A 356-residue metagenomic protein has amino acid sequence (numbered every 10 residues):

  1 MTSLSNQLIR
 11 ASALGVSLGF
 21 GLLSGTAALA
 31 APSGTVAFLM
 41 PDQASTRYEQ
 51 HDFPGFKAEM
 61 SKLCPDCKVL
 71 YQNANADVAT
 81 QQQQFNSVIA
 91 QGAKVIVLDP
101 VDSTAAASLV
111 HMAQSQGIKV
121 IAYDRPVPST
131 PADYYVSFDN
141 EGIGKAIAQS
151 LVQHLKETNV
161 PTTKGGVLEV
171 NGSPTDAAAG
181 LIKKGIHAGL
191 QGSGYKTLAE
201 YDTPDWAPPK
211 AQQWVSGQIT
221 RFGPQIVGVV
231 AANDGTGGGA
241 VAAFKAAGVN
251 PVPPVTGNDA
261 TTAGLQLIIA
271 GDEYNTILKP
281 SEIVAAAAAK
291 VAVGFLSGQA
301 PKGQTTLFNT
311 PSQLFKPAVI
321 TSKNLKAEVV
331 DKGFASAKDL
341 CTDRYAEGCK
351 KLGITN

Functional and structural regions predicted by a protein language model:
S3-Q7, A28-N356: A residue-level marker of the well-folded mature domains of exported/periplasmic proteins
S12-S24: Bacterial N-terminal signal peptides
